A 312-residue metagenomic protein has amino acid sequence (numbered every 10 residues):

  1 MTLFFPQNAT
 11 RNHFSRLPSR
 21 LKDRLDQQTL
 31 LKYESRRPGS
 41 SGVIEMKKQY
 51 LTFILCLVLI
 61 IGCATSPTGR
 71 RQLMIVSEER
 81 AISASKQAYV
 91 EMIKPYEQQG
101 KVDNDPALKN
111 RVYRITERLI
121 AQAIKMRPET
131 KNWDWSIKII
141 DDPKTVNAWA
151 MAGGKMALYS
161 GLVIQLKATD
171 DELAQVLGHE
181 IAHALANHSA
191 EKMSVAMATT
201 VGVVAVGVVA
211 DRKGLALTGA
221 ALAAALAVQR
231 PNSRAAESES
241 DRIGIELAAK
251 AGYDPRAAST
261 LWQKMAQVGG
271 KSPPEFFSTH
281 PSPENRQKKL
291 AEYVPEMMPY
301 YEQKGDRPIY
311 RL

Functional and structural regions predicted by a protein language model:
F4-F5: Short linear segments in intrinsically disordered or otherwise low-structure-confidence regions
N12-H13, D23-D26: Intrinsic-disorder-associated, low-complexity terminal segments enriched in Asp/Asn/His/Tyr and depleted of Lys/Arg
S15, S19, S35, S40-S41: Serine residues within intrinsically disordered or low-complexity segments
I44-F53: Bacterial N-terminal signal peptides that target proteins for export
Y50, C63-L312: A Zn2+-metalloprotease active-site environment signal
T52-I61: Bacterial N-terminal signal peptides
